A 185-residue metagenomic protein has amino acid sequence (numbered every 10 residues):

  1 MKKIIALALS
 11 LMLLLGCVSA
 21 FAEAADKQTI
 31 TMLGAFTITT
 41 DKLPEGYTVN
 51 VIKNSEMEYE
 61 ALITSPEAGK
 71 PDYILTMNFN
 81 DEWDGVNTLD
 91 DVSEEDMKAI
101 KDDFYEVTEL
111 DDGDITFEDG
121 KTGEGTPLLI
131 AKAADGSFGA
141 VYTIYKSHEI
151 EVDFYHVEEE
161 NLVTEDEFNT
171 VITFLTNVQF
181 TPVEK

Functional and structural regions predicted by a protein language model:
M1-I4, A8: Positively charged n-region of N-terminal signal peptides that target proteins for export
A8-G16: Bacterial N-terminal signal peptides
L15-Q28: Sec-dependent signal peptide cleavage junction
A25-T29, M57-A61, E118-I130: Short, hydrophobic/aromatic-rich segments at coil-to-beta transitions
A35-V92: Secretory pathway targeting signatures of secreted, lumenal, and periplasmic proteins
P44-Y47, I150-K185: Surface-exposed amphipathic alpha-helical segments
D96-K146: Signature of long, low-cysteine stretches enriched in small and polar/charged residues
